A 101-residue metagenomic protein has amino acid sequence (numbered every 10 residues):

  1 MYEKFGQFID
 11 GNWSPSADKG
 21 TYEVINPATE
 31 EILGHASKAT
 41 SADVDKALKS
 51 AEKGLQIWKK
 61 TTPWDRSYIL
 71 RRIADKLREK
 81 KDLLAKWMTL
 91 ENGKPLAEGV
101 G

Functional and structural regions predicted by a protein language model:
M1-H35, Y68, R72: Terminal low-complexity tails and localization/encapsulation signals of metabolic enzymes
L33-G101: Glycine-rich loop-to-alpha-helix module at the N-terminal edge of alpha/beta enzyme cores
